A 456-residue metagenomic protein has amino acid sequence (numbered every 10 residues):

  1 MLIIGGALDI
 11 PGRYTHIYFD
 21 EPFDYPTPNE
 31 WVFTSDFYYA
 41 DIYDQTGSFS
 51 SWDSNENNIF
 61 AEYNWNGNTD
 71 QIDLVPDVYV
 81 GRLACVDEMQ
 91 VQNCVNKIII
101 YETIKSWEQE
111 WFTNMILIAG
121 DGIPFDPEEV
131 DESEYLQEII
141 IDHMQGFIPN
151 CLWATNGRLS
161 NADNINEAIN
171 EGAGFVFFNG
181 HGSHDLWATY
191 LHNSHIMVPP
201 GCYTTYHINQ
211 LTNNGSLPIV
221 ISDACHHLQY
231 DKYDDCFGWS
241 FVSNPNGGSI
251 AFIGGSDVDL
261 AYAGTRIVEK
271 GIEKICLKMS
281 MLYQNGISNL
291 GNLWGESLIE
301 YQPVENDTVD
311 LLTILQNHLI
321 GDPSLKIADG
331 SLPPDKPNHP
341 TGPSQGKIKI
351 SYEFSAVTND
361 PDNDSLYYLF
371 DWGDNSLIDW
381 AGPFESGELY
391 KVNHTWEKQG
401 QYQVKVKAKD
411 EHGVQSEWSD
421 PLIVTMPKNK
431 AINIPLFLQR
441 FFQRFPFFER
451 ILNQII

Functional and structural regions predicted by a protein language model:
L2-P333: Cysteine-dependent hydrolase recognition
I148, S249, D364-L366, E449: Secondary-structure boundary/capping signal
G271, K430-N433, Q443: Non-membrane alpha-helical secondary structure
Y301-V304, I378, Y402, E449-L452: Short amphipathic alpha-helical segments with coiled-coil-like heptad repeat character
S331-F437, I456: Extracellular/lumenal mature domains of secreted and surface-exposed proteins
Q439-I455: Long, compositionally biased charged/polar accessory segments in the mid-to-C-terminal portions of proteins
